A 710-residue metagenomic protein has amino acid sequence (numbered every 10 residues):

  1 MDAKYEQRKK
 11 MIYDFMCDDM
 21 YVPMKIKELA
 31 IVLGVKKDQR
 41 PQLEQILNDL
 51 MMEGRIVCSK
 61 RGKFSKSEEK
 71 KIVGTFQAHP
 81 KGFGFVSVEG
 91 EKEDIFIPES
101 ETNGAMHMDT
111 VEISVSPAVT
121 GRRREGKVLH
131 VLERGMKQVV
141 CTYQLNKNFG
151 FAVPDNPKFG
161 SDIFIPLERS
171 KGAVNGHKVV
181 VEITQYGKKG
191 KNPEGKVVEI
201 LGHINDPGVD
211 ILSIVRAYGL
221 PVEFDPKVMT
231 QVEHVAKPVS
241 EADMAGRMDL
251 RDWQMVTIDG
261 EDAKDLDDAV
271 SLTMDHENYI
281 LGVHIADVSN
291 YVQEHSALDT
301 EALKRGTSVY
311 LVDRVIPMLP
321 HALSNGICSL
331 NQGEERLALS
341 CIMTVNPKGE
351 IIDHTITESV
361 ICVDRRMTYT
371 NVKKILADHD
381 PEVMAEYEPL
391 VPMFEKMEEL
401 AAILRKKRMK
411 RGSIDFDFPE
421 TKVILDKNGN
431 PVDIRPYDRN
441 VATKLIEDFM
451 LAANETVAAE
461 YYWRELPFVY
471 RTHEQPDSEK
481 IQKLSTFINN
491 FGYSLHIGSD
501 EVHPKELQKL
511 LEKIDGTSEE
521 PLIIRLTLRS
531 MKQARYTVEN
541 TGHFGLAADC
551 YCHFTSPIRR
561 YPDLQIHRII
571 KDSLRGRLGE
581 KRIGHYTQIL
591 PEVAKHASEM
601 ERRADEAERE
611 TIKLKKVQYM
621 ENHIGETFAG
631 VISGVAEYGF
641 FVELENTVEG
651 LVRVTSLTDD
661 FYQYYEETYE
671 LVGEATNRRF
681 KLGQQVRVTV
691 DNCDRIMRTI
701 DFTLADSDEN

Functional and structural regions predicted by a protein language model:
M1-G282, S289-E335, K373, Q618 (+3 more regions): Charge-lined substrate channels and their catalytic hotspots, especially those that engage the 3′ end of RNA
I31, V180, Q185-Y186, S213-R216 (+5 more regions): Electropositive polyanion-binding surfaces
